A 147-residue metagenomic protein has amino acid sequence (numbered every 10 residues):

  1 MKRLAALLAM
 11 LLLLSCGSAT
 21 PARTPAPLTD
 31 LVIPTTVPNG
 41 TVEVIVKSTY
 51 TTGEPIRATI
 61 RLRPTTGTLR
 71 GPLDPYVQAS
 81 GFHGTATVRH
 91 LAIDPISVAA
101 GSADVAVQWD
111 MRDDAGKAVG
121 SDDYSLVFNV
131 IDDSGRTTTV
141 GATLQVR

Functional and structural regions predicted by a protein language model:
M1-L4: Positively charged n-region of N-terminal signal peptides that target proteins for export
L12-S15: C-terminal motif of bacterial Sec signal peptides marking the signal peptidase cleavage site
G17-A19: Bacterial signal peptide processing site
L28-T137: Contiguous segments within soluble domain cores/interaction surfaces
R136-R147: Short beta-strand elements
